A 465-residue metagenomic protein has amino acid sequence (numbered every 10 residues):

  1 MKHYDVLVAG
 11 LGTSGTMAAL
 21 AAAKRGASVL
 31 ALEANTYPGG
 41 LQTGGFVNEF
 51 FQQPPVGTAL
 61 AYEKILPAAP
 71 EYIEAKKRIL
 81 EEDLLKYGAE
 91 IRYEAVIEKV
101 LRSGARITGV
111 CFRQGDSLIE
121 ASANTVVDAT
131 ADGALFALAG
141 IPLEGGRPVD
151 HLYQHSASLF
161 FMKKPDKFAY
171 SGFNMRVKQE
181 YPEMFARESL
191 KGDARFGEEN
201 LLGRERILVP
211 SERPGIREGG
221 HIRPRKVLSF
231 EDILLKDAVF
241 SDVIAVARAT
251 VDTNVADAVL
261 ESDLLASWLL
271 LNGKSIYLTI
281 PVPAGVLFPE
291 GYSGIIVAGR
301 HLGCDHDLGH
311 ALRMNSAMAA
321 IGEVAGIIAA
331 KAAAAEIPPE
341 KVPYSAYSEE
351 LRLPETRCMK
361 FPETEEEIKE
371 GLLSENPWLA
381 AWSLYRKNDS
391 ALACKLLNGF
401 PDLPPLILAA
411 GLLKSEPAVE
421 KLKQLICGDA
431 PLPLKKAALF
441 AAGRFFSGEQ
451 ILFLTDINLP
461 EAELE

Functional and structural regions predicted by a protein language model:
M1-G12: Beta1/beta-strand and adjacent pyrophosphate-binding region of the FAD-binding site in flavoprotein oxidoreductases
G15: N-terminal Rossmann-fold NAD(P) dinucleotide-binding loop
A21, A27-S28, L32-K99, S103 (+4 more regions): Conserved N-terminal/central alpha/beta ligand/cofactor-binding core
L41, R113-Q114, L118-T125, A129-K369 (+1 more regions): Flavin (FAD/FMN)-binding glycine-rich loop and adjacent Rossmann-like elements that form
G104-V110: Short, hydrophobic/aromatic-rich segments at coil-to-beta transitions
R352-L392: Acidic, Ser/Thr-rich low-complexity intrinsically disordered segments
I368-G371, L392-L397, K421-K423, I451-D456 (+1 more regions): Buried hydrophobic core positions in alpha-solenoid tandem helical repeats
P377-K387, K395-N398, D402-E416, Q424 (+2 more regions): Structural detector for internal amphipathic alpha-helices that build alpha-solenoid repeat scaffolds
